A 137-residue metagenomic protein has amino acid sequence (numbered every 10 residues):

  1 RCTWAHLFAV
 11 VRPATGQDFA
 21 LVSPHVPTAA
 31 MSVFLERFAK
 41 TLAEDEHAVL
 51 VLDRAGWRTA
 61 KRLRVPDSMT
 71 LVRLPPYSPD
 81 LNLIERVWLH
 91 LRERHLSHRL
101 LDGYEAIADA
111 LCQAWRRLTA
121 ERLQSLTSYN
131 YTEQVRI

Functional and structural regions predicted by a protein language model:
R1-E46: Electropositive, glycine- and tryptophan-enriched low-complexity nucleic-acid-binding patches
A9-V10, G16, L35, D53 (+3 more regions): Mobile genetic element proteins and their domesticated derivatives, centered on retroelements and DNA transposons
D45-T59, N82: Acidic/histidine-rich, metal-coordinating catalytic segments
A48-L52, V72-P75, A108: Short beta-strand segments
A60-S68: Short, aromatic/basic amphipathic alpha-helical patches
D67-R86, L100: RNase H-like polynucleotidyl transferase catalytic core
I84-I137: C-terminal anion-handling pockets and recognition modules
